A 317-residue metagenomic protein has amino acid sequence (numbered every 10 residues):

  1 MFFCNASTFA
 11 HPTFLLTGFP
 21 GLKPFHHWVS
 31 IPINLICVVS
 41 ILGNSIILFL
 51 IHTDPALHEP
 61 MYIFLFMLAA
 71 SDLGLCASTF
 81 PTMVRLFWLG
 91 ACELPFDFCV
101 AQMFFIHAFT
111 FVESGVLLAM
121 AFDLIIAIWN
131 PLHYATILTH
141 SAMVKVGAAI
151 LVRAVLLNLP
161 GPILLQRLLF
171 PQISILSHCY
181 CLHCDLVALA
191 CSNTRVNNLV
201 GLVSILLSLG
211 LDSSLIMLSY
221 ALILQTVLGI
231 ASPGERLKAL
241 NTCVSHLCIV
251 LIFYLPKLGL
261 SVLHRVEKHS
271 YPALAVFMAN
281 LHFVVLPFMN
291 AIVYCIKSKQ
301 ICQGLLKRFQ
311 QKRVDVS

Functional and structural regions predicted by a protein language model:
M1-S317: Transmembrane helical core of 7TM receptor-like proteins
